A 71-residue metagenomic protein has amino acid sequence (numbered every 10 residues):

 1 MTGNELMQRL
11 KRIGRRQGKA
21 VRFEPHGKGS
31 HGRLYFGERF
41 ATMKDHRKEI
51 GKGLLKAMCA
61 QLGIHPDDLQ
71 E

Functional and structural regions predicted by a protein language model:
M1-E71: Basic nucleic-acid-binding interfaces
